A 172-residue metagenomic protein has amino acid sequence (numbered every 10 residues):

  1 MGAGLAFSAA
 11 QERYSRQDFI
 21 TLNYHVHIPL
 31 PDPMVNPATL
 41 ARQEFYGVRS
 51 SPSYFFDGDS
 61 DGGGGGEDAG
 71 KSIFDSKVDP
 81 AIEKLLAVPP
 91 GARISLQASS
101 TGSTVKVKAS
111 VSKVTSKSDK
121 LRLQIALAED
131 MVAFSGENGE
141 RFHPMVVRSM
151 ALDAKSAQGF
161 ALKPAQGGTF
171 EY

Functional and structural regions predicted by a protein language model:
M1-R16: Typically the conserved alpha-helix immediately C-terminal to a functionally engaged Cys/Sec in thioredoxin-like
Q17-Y172: Short, conserved sequence motifs used for protein processing/export or organelle targeting and for catalysis
